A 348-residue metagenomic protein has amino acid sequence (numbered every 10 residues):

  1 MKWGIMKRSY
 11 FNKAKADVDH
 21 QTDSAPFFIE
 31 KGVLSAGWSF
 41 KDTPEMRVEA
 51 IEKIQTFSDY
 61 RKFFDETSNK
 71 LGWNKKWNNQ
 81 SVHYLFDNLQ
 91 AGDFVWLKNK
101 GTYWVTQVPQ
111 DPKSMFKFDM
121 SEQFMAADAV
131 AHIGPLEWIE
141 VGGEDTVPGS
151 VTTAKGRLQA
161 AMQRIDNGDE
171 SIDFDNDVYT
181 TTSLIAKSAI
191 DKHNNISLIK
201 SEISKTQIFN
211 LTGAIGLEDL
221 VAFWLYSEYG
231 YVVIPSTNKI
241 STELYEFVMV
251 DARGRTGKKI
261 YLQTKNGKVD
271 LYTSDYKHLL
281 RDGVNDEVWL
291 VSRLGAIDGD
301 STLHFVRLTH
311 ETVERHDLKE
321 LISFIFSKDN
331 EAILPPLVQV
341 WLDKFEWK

Functional and structural regions predicted by a protein language model:
K2-G101, V105-E243, V248-K348: Mixed-charge (Asp/Glu-Lys/Arg
